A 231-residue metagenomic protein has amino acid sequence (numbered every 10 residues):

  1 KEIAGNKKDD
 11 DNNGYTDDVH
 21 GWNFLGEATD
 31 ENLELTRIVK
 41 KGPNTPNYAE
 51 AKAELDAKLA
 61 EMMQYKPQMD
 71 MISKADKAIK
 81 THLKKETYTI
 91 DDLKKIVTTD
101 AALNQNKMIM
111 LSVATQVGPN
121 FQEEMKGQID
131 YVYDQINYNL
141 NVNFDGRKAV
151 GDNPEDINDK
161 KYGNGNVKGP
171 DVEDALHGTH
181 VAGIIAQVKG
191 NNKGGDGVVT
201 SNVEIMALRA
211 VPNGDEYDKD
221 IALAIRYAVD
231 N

Functional and structural regions predicted by a protein language model:
K1-D218: Subtilisin-like serine protease catalytic core
D215-N231: Catalytic-core regions of hydrolytic enzymes
